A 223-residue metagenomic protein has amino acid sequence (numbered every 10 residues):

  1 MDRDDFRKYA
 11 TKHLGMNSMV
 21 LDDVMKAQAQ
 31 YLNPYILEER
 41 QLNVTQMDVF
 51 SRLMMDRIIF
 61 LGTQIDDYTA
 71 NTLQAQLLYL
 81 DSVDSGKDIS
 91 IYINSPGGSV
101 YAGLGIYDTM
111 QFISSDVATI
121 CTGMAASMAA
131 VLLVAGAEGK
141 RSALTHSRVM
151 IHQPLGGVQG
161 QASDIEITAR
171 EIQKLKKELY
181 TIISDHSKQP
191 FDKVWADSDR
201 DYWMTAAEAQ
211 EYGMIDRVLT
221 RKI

Functional and structural regions predicted by a protein language model:
M1-I223: Terminal-region recognition feature
